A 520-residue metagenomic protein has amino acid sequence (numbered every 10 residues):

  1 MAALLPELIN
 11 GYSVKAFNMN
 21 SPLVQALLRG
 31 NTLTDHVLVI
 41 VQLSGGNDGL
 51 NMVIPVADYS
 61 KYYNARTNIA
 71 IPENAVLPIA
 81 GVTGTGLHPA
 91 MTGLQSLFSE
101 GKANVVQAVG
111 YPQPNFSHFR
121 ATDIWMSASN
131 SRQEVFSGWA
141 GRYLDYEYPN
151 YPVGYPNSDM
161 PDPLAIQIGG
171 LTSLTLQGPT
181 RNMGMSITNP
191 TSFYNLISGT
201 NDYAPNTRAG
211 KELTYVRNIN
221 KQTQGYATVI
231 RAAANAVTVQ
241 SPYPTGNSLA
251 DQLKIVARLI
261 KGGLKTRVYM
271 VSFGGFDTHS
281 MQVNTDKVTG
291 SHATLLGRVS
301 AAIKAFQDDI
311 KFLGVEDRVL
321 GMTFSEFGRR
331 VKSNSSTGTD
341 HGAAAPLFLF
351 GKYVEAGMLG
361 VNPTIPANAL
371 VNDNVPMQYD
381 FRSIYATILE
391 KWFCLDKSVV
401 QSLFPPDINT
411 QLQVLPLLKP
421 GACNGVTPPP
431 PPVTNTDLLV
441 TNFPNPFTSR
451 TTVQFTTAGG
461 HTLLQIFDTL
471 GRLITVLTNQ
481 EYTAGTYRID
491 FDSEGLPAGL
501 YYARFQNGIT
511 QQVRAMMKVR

Functional and structural regions predicted by a protein language model:
M1-A301, A305-L313, K332, P346-C423: Feature for exported/extracytoplasmic and membrane-associated proteins, marking the mature portion
G45, S280, R329, T448 (+1 more regions): Short, glycine/acidic-enriched loop or turn micro-motifs at the edges of active sites
T266-V268, E316, F324, G342-A345 (+3 more regions): Active-site lining segments that contact anionic ligands and/or coordinate catalytic metals
D309-D317, G321-D340, F348: Hydrophobic alpha-helical bundle architecture
P420-T434: Low-complexity, Pro/Thr/Ser/Gly/Ala-rich linker/spacer regions in secreted, extracellular modular proteins
P432-F443, F447-R520: C-terminal outer-membrane/trafficking sorting elements
